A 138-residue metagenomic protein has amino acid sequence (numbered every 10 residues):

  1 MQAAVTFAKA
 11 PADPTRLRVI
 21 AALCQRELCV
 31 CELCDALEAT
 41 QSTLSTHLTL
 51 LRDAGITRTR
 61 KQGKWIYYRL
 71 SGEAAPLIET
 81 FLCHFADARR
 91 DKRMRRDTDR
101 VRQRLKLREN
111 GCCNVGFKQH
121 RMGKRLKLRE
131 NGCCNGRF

Functional and structural regions predicted by a protein language model:
Q2-T40, W65-A74: N-terminal helix-turn-helix DNA-binding core of bacterial DNA-binding proteins
A21, S45-T49, K64: Base-recognition residues in the alpha-helical recognition helix of bacterial helix-turn-helix
Q25, D53, E73-F138: C-terminal regulatory/oligomerization modules of transcriptional regulators
D35, R52-D53: Alpha-helical residues within the helix-turn-helix
T40-T43, Q119: Low-complexity intrinsically disordered segments
D53-Q62, R69: Beta-hairpin "wing" of winged helix-turn-helix
